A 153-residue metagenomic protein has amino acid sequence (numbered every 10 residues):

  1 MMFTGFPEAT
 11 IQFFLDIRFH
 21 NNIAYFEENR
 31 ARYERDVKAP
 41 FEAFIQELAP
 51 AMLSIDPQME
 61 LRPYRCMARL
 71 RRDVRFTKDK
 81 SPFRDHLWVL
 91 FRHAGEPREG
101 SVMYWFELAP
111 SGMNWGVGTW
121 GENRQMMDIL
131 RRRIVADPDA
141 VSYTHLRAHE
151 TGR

Functional and structural regions predicted by a protein language model:
M1-E27: Short, charged, low-complexity amphipathic alpha-helix
Q12-F13, N29-R32, G116, I129-L130: Short, hydrophobic/aromatic alpha-helical segments in well-folded domains
F19-R32, R98-P110: Hydrophobic/aromatic-rich, well-ordered segments within soluble, folded domains that form packed cores
A24-A43, A136: A non-catalytic, amphipathic alpha-helix used as a structural packing/dimerization or gating element in enzyme scaffolds
E34, K38-D79: Gly/Pro-rich turn-and-neighbor structural signature
A39-F44, L48, M126, L130 (+1 more regions): Active-site-proximal binding-pocket segments
R75-D137: Aromatic- and glycine-enriched beta-alpha-beta binding-site module
H145-R153: Single conserved hydrophobic/aromatic residue that forms the stacking wall/gate of nucleotide- or nucleobase-binding
